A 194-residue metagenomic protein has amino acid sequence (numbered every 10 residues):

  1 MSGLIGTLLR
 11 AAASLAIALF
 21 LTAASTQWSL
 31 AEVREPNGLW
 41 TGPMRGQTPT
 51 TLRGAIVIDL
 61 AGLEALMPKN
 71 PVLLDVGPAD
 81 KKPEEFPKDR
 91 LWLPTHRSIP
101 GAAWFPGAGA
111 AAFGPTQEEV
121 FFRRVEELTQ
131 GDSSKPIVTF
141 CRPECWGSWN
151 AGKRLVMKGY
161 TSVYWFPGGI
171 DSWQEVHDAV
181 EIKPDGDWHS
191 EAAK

Functional and structural regions predicted by a protein language model:
S2, L8-R10, S14, F20-V57 (+3 more regions): Rhodanese-like catalytic fold shared by cysteine-dependent sulfurtransferases and DSP/PTP-type phosphatases
L63, V72-G77, A102: Short hydrophobic beta-strand that contains or immediately precedes a catalytic carboxylate
G77-P78, R142: Short, well-ordered beta-to-alpha junction loops that form the rim of enzyme active sites and present histidine/acidic
